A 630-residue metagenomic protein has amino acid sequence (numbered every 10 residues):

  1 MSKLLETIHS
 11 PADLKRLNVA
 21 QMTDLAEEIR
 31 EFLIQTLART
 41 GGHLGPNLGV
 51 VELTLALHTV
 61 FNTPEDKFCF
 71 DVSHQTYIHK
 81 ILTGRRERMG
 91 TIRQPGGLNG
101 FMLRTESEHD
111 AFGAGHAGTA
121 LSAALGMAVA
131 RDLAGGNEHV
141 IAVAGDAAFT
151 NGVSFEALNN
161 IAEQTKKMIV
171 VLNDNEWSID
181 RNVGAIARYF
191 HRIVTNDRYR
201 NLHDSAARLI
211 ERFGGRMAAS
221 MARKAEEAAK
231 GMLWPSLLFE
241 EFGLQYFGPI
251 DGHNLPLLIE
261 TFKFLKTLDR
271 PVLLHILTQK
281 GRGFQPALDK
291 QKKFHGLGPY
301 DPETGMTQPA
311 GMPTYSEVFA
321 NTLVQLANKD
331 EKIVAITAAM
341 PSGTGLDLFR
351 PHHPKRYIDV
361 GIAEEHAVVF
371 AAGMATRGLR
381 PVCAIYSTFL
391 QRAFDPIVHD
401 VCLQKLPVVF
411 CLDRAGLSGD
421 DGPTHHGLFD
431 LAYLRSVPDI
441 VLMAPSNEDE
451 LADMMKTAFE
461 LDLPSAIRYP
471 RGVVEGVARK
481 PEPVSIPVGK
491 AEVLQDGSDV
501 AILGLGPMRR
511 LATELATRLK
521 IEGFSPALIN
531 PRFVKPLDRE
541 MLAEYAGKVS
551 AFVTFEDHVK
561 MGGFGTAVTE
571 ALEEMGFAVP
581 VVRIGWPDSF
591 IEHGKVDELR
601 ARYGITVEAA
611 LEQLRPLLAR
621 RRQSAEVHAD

Functional and structural regions predicted by a protein language model:
M1-L82, L238-I259, L268, V272-T278: N-terminal amphipathic, basic-rich helices that act as targeting or association modules
H43-Q164, Y315, K332-I333, T337-A338 (+1 more regions): Cofactor-binding active-site loop characterized by glycine-rich and histidine/acidic residues
D66-K67, R270, T278-L390, P396-L406 (+5 more regions): Non-catalytic terminal/interface segments that mediate subunit docking, oligomerization, and allosteric communication
N175-F319: Long, well-ordered, tryptophan-enriched scaffold segments
A218-P286, P407-L412, L431-K480, T606-D630: Structural signature of the thiamine diphosphate
E260-K263, H295-G296, T314-K329, G345-P351 (+3 more regions): Glycine-/acidic-rich phosphate or pyrophosphate-binding loops and their flanking alpha/beta elements
P299-P302, T307-G311, G419-D421, V441 (+1 more regions): Peripheral docking tails and interdomain loops at the edges of cofactor- or intermediate-handling domains
D359-V360, E364, T513-A546: Generic long, charged, amphipathic alpha-helical segments
